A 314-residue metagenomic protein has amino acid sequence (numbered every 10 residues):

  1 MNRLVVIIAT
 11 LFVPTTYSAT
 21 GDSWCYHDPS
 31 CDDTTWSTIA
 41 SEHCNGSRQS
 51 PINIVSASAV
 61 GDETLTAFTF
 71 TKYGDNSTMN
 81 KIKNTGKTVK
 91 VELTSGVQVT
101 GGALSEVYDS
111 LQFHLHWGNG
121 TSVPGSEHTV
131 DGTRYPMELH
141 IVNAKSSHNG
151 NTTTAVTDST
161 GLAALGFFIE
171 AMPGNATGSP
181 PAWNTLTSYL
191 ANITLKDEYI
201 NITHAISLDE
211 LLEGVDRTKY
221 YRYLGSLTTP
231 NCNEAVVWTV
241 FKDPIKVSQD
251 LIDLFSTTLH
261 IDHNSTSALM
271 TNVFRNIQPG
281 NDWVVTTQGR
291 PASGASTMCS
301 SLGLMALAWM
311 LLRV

Functional and structural regions predicted by a protein language model:
N2-V314: Alpha-carbonic anhydrase
